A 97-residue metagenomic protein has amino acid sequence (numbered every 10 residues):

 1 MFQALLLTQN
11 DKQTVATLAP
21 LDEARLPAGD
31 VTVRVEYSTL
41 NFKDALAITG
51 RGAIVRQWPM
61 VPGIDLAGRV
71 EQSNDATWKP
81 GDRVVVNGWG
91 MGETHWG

Functional and structural regions predicted by a protein language model:
M1-L5, V31: Short structural boundary motif marking the start of a folded domain
L6-Q9, T49: Residue-level signal for short segments within beta-strands and strand-turn junctions of well-structured beta-sheet
T8-K12, S38-L40: Short polar catalytic/cofactor-binding loops
Q13-D22: Short glycine/threonine/proline-enriched tight-turn/helix- or strand-capping micro-motif at secondary-structure
D22-T39, R51-E93: Glycine-rich beta-strand-centered segment in the early N-terminal region that forms part of a ligand/cofactor-binding
K43-T49: Cytochrome P450 core scaffold surrounding the K-helix E-X-X-R motif and the conserved "meander" helix-loop region
H95-G97: Ligand-binding loop in jelly-roll beta-barrel domains
